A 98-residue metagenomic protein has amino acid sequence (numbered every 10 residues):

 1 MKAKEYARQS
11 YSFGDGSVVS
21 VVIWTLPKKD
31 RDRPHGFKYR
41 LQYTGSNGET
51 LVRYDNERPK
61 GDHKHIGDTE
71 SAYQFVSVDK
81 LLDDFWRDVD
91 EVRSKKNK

Functional and structural regions predicted by a protein language model:
M1-H63: The feature represents the first ordered module of a protein
G61-I66, S71: Beta-strand-rich cores of mature extracytoplasmic or soluble domains
T69-K98: Short, compact, well-ordered microdomains
